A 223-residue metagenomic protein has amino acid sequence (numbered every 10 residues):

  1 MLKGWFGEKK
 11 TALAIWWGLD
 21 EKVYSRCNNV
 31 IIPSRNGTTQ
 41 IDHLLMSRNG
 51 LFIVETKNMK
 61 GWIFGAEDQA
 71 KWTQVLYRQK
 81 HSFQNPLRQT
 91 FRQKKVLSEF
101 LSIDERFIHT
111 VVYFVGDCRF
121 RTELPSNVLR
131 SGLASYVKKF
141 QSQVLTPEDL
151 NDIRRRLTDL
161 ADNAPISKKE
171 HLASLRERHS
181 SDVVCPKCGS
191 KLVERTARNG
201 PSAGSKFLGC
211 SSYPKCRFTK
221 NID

Functional and structural regions predicted by a protein language model:
M1-T39, M46-N49, Y77-D223: Surface-exposed interaction regions that form or flank ligand-binding interfaces
M46-A70: Active-site beta-strand-loop-beta-strand hairpin of nuclease catalytic cores that positions key catalytic residues
Q69-R78: Short glycine/proline- and charge-enriched loop/turn segments that cap or connect secondary-structure elements
